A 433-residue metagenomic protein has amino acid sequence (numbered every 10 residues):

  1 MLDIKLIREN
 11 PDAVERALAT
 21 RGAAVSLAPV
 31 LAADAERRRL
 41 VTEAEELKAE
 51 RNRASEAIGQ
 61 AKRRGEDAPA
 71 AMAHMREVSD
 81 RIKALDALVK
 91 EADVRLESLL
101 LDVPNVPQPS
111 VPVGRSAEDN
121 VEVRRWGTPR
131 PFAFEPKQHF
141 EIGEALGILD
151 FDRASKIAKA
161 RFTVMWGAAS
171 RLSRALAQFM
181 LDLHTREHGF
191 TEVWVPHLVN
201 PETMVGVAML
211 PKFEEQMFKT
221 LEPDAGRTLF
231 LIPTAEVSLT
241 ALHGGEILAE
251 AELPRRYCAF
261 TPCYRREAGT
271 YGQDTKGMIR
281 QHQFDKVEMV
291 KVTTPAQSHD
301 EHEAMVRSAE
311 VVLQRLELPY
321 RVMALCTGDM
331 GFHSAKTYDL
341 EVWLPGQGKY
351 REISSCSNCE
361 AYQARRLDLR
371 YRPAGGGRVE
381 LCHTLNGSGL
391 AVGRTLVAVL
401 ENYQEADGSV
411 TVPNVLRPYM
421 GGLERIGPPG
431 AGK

Functional and structural regions predicted by a protein language model:
M1-R130, E144: N-terminal alpha-helical targeting/anchoring segments
R125-K433: TRNA-recognition modules of translation machinery and tRNA-sensing kinases, especially anticodon-binding
